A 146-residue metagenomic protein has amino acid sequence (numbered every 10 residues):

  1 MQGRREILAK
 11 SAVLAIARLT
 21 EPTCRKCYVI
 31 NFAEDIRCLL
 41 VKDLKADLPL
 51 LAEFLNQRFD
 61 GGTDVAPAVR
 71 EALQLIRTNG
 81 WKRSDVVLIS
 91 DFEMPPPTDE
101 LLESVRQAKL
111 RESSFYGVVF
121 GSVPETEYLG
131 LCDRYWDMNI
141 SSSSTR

Functional and structural regions predicted by a protein language model:
M1-D43, A68, D85-I89, F120-S122: Von Willebrand factor
R4-L8, V65-A66, P96-L102: Active-site-adjacent loop/helix micro-motif of nuclease/hydrolase catalytic cores
A15-L19, E71-T78, Q107: A generic secondary-structure signal
T20-T23, W81, Q107-S113: Arginine/glycine-rich "motif VI" loop of SF2 helicases in the C-terminal RecA-like domain
R37-C38, P49-S84, M94-P96, G117-E127: Von Willebrand factor
V41-Q57, Y135-S142: Acidic, Ser/Thr-rich peripheral helices and adjacent loops at domain boundaries
E93-N139: VWA/integrin I-like adhesion module and closely mimicked acidic/polar interface patches used
T145-R146: Long, compositionally biased intrinsically disordered regions
